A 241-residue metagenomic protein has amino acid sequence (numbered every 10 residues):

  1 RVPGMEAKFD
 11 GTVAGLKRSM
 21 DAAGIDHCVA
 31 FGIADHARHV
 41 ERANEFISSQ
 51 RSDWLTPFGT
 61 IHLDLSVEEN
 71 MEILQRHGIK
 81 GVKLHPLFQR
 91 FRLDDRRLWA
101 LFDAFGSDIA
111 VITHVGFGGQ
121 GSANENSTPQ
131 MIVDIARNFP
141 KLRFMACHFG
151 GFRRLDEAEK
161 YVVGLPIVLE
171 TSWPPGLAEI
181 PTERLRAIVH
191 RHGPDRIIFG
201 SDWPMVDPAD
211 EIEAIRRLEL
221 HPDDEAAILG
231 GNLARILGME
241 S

Functional and structural regions predicted by a protein language model:
R1-H27, R191-I198, A209-S241: Mid-to-C-terminal alpha-helical segments outside catalytic/metal-binding sites
K8-D10, A34-R38, L63-L65, E72-E159: Divalent metal-binding pocket/active-site signature
K17-G24, N44-T56, E69-I79, W99-S107 (+3 more regions): Acidic (Asp/Glu)-rich catalytic clusters
M20, I47, L74, V82 (+7 more regions): Conserved, mostly hydrophobic/aromatic
G24-H39, F46-H62, K83: Short, well-structured secondary-structure segments
C28-A30, T56-G59, K80-L84, V111-T113 (+3 more regions): Hydrophobic faces of well-ordered beta-strands that scaffold small-molecule active sites in alpha/beta enzyme cores
A123-M131, R154-V163, E179-R186, M205-R217: Histidine/acidic-residue-rich catalytic or RNA/ligand-binding cores of hydrolases and nuclease-related proteins
F149-R154, V163-V168, S172-G176: Domain-core and long-helix interface of multi-subunit machines
